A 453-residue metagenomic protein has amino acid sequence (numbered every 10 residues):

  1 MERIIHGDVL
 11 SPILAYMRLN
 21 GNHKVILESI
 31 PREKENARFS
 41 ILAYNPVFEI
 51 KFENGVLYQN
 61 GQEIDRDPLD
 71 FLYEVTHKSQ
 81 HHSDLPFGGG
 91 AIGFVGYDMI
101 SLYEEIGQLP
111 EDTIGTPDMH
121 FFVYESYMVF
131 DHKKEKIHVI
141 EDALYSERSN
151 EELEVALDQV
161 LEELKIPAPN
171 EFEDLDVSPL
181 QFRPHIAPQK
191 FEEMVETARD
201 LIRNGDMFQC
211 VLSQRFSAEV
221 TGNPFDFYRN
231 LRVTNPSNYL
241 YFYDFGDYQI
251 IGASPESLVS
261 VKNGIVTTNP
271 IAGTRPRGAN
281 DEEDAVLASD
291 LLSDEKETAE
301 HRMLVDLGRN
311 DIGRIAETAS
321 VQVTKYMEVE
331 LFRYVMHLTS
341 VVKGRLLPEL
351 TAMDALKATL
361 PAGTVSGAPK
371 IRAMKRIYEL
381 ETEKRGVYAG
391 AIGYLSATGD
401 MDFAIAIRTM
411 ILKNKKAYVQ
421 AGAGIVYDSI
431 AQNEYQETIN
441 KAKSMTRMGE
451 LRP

Functional and structural regions predicted by a protein language model:
M1-P453: Extended alpha-helical targeting/anchoring segments, especially N-terminal organellar/secretory targeting helices
